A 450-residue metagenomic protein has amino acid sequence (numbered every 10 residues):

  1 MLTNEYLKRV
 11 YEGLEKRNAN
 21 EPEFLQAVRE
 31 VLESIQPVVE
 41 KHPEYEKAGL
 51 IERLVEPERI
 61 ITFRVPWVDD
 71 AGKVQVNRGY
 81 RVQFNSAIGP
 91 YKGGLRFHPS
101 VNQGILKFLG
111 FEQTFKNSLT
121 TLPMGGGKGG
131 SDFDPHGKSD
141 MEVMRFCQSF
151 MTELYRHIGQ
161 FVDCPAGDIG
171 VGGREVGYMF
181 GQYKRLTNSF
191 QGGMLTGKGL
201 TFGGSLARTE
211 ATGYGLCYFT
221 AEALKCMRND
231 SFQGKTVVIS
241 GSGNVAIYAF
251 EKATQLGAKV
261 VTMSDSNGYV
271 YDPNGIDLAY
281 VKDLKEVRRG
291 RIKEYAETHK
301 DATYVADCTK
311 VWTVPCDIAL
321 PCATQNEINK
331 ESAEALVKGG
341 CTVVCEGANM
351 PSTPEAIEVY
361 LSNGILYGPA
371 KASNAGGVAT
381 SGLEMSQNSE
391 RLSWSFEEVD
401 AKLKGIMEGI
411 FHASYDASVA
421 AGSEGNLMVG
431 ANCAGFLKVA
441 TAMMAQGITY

Functional and structural regions predicted by a protein language model:
L2-A27, A223-L224, V337-Y450: Adenosine-phosphate binding glycine-rich loop
P22-L25, P43-A48, T121, I158-G167 (+4 more regions): Flexible, glycine/charged-enriched surface loops at secondary-structure junctions
E44-K73: Structured beta-strand/loop patches that form or line metal/cofactor-binding pockets in enzymes
H98, N117-Q233: Glycine/serine-rich phosphate-binding loop and adjoining beta1-alpha1 elements at the start of nucleotide-handling
V162-A166, F190-M194, I239, T262-D265 (+5 more regions): General beta-strand structural signal in soluble alpha/beta enzymes
G199, G204-T313: Glycine-rich phosphate/diphosphate-binding loop of Rossmann-like nucleotide-binding domains
G268-Y367, A372: Rossmann-like adenosine-cofactor binding region
